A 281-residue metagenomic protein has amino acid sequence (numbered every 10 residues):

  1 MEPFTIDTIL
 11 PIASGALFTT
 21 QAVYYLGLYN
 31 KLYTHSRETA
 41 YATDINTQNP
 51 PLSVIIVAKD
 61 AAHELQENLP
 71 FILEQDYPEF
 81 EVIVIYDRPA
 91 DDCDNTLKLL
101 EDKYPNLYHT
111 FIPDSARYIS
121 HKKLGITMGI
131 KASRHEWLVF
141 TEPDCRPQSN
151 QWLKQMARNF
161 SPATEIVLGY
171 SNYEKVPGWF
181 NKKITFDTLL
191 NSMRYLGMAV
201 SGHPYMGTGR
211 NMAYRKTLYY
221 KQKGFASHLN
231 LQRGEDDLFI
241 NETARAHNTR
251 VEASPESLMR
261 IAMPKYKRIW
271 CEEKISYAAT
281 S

Functional and structural regions predicted by a protein language model:
M1-N46: N-terminal membrane-anchoring/stem segments of glycan-assembly enzymes
P50-S53, E81: Cell-envelope/extracellular polymer assembly enzymes that use nucleotide-activated donors
L69-A116: Acidic donor-binding segment of Leloir-type glycosyltransferases
D92, E142-R158: Acidic donor-binding/catalytic loop of UDP-sugar-dependent glycosyltransferases, especially processive GT2
I126, L138: Short aromatic/hydrophobic "clamp" motif used to bind/position activated sugar donors
R134-E136, T208-K223: Conserved nucleotide-sugar donor-binding and metal-coordinating catalytic region shared by glycosyltransferases
F160, I166-L190, T217-Y220, G224-S281: Catalytic donor/gating beta->alpha subdomain of glycosyltransferases that bind UDP-sugars
Y173, Y195-A213, E256-I261: A recurrent flexible, glycine/aromatic-enriched loop bordering the glycosyltransferase active site that acts as
